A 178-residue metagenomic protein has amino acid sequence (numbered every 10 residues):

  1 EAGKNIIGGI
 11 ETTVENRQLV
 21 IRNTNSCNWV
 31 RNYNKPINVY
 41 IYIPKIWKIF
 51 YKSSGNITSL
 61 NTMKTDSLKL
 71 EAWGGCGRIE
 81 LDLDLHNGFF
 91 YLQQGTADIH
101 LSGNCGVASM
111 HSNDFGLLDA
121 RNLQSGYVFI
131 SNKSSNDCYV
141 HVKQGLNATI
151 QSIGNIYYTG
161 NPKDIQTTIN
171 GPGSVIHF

Functional and structural regions predicted by a protein language model:
E1-N32, P36-F50, T58-T62, F178: Short linear S-[DN]-x-LW-Φ motif typified by the pepsin-like aspartic protease active-site region
V39-Y40, I46-F178: Extended, compositionally simple hydrophobic/Ser/Thr-rich segments that build repetitive fibrous architectures
